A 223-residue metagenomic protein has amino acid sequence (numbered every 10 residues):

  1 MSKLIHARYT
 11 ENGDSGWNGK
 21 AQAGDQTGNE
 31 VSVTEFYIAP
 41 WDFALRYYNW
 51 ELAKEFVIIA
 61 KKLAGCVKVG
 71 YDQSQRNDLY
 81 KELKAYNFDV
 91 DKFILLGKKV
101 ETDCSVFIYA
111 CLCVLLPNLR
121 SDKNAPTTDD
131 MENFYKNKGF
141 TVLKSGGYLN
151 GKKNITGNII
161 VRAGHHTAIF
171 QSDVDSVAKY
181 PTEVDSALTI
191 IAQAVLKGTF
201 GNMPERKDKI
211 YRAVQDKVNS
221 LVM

Functional and structural regions predicted by a protein language model:
M1-R120, A163-H166, Q171-D173, A178-K179: N-terminal capping segments
I58, S105-A110, T189-Q193, D208 (+1 more regions): Solvent-exposed, polar/charged alpha-helical surfaces in well-ordered, non-transmembrane soluble domains, broadly
P117-V142: Short, basic/aromatic beta-hairpin or loop at an interaction surface
F140-K152: Short alpha-helix capping/helix-loop boundary micro-motifs
I155-N158: Loop/turn positions that initiate beta-strands
A178-S186: Acidic, gly/pro-rich intrinsically disordered regions characteristic of viral assembly/maturation proteins
D185-L188, L196-K207, Y211: Extracytoplasmic Gram-positive cell-surface binding/anchoring modules and repeats
Y211-M223: Repeat-associated, polar segments at repeat-unit boundaries in modular proteins
